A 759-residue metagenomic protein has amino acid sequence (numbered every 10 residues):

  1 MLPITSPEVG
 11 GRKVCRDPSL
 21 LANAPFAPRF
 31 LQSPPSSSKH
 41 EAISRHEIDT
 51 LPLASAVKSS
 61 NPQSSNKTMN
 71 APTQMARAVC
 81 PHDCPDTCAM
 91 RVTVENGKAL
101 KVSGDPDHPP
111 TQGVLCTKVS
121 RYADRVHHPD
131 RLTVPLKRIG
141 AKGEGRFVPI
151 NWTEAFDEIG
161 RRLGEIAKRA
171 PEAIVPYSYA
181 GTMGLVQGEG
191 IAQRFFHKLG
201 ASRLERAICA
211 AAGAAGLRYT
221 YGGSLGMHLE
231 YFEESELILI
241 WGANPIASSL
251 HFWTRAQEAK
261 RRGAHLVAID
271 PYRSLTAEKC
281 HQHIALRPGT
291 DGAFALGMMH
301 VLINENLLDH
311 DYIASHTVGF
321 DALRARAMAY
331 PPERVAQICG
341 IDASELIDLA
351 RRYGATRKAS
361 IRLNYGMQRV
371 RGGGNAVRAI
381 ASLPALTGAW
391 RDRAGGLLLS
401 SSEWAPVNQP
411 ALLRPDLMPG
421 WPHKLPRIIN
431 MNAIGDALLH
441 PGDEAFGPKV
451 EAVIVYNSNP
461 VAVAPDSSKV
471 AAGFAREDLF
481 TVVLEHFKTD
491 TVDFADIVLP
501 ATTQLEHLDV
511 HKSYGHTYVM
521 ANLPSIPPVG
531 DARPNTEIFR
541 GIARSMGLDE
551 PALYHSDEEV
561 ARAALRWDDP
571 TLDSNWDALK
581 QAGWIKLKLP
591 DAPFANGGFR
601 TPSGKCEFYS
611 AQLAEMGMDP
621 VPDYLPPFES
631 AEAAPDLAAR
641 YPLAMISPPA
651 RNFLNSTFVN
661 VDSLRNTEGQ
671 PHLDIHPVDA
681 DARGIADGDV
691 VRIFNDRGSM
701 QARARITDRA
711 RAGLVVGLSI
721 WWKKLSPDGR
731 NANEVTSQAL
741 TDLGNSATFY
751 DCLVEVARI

Functional and structural regions predicted by a protein language model:
R16, K58-N61, S65-L307, D342 (+3 more regions): N-terminal export/assembly segments and adjacent metallocofactor-ligating motifs of anaerobic energy-metabolism
V79, V470, R476-F480, L484-T489 (+2 more regions): Phosphate/diphosphate-binding loops
R138-E154, E305-A343, S525-S603, E607 (+4 more regions): N-terminal leader/propeptide and maturation segments of large enzyme subunits in energy/redox metabolism and hydrolases
F156-I174, H228-E236, R326, I347-S360 (+1 more regions): Glycine-rich phosphate/diphosphate-binding loops that line cofactor/substrate pockets in enzymes
E189-Q257, R262-I269, T276, G292-L296 (+4 more regions): Extended redox/cofactor-interaction regions of prokaryotic respiratory oxidoreductases
E278-L286, T502-L505, T517-V529: Short beta-alpha connecting loops at secondary-structure transitions that line or flank enzyme active sites
M298, V318-D436: Active-site phosphate/pyrophosphate-binding segments
V529, N535-A582, S656, V661-D674 (+1 more regions): Long, contiguous, secondary-structure-rich segments that constitute the structural scaffold of globular domains
